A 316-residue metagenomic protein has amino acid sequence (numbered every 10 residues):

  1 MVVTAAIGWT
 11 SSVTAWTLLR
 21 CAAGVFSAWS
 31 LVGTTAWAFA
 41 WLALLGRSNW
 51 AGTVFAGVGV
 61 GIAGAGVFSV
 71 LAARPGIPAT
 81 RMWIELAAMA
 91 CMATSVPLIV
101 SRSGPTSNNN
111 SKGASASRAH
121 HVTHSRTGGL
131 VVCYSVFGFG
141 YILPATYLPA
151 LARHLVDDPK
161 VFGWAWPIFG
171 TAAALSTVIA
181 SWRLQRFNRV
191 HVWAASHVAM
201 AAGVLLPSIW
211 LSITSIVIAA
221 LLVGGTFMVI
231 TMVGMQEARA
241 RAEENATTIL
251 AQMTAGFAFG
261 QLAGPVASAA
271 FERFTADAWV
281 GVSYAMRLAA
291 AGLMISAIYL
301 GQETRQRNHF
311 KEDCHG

Functional and structural regions predicted by a protein language model:
T14-A23, T214-L222: Paired small-residue
L19-V58: Cytoplasmic helix-loop-helix junction between adjacent transmembrane helices in 12-TM secondary transporters
W50-R102: Helix-loop-helix hairpin linking two adjacent transmembrane segments in secondary transporters
L71-A88, A269-G292: A membrane-interface helix-boundary motif in multi-pass transporters
R126-P167: Extracytoplasmic gate region of multi-pass secondary transporters
S176-R189, E272: Helix-to-loop junctions at the C-terminal end of transmembrane segments in multipass secondary transporters
N188-G234: C-terminal transmembrane helical hairpin of 12-TM major facilitator-type secondary transporters
E244-A276: A late C-terminal transmembrane helix in Major Facilitator Superfamily
